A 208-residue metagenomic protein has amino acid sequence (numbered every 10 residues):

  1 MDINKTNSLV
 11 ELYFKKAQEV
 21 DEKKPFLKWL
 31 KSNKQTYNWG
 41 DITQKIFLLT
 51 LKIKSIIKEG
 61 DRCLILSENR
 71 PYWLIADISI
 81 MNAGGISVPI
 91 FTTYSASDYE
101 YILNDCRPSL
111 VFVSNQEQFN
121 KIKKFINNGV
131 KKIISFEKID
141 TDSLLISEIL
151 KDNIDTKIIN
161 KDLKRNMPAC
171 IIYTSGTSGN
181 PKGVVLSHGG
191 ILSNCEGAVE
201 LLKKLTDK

Functional and structural regions predicted by a protein language model:
D2-F26, Q44: A short N-terminal helical cap/helix-turn-helix that marks the beginning of AMP-binding/adenylate-forming
K23-P25, I154-Y173, N180, K204-K208: Conserved pre-ATP/AMP-binding loop-to-beta segment of ANL
F26-I57, L64-R70, L74, I78 (+2 more regions): Conserved AMP-binding/adenylate-forming core of the ANL superfamily
K31, Q35, F119-R165: ANL superfamily adenylate-forming
T36-G40, A169-E196: Conserved AMP-binding A3 loop
I42-L51, V184-T206: Conserved structural elements of the adenylate-forming
L64-L66, W73, D77, M81-F112 (+1 more regions): Short beta-strand->loop structural element characteristic of the AMP-binding/adenylate-forming
Y94-K124, N194-K208: Conserved ATP-dependent adenylate/AMP-binding module captured primarily in the ANL superfamily
